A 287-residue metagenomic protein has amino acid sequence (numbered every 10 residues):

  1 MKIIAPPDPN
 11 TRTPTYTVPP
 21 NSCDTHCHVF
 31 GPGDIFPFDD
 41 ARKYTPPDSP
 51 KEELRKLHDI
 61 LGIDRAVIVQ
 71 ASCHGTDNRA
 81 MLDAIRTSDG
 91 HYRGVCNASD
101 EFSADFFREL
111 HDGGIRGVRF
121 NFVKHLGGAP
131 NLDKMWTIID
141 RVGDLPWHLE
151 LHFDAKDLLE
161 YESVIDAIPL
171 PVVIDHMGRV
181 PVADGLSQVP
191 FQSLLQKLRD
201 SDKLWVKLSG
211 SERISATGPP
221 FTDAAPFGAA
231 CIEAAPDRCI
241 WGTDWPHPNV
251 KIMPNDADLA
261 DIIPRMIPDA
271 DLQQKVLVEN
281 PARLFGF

Functional and structural regions predicted by a protein language model:
M1-N21, P47-R65, A230, P236-R238 (+1 more regions): Mid-to-C-terminal alpha-helical segments outside catalytic/metal-binding sites
K2-N10, H74-D157, S163, K207-S211: Active-site gating/metal-coordination segments in enzymes
I3, N131-W241: Catalytic pocket-lining loop regions of alpha/beta-barrel enzymes, especially the amidohydrolase/enolase/GH5 lineages
P19-D34: Short, solvent-exposed beta-strand-terminating loops
C23-C27, A66-V69, Y92-C96, V118-F120 (+4 more regions): Hydrophobic faces of well-ordered beta-strands that scaffold small-molecule active sites in alpha/beta enzyme cores
H26, H58, M81, L110 (+8 more regions): Conserved, mostly hydrophobic/aromatic
P37-D48, R65-V69, H111, I115-P130 (+1 more regions): Glycine-rich phosphate-binding "P-loop"
D39-S88, R108: Alpha-helical scaffold segments that flank or form the walls of functional sites
